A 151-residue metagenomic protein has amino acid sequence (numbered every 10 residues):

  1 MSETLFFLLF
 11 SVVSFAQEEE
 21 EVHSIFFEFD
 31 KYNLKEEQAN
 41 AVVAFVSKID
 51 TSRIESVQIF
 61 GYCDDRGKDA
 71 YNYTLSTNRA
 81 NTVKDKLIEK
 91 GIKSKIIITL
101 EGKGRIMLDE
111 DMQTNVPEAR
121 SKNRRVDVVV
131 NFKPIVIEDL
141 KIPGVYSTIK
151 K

Functional and structural regions predicted by a protein language model:
M1-V22: Bacterial Sec-dependent N-terminal signal peptides
T4, D85, R125-V126: Hydrophobic alpha-helical segments, especially transmembrane helices and their immediate juxtamembrane helical caps
V22-I25, F29-D30, E36, V43-F45 (+2 more regions): Periplasmic OmpA/Pal-like peptidoglycan-binding modules at the C-termini of bacterial envelope proteins
F29, N33, E37-A44, T74 (+2 more regions): Extracytoplasmic/secreted proteins, especially bacterial periplasmic and envelope-associated proteins
F45, I49-T77, I98-D111: Short, surface-exposed beta-strand segments enriched in small/polar/acidic residues
S47-I54, D85-K93: Sec-exported extracytoplasmic/periplasmic mature domains
